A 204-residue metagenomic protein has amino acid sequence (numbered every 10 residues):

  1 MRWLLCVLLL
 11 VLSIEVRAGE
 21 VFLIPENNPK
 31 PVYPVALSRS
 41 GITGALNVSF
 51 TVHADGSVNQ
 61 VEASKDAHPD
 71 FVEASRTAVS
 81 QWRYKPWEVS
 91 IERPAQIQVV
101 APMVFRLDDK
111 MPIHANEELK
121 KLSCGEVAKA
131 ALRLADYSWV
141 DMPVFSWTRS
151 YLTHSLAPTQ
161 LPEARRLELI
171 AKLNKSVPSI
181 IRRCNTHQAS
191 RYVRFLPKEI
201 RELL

Functional and structural regions predicted by a protein language model:
M1-L4: Positively charged n-region of N-terminal signal peptides that target proteins for export
S13-E15: N-terminal signal peptide c-region/cleavage motif recognized by signal peptidases
A18-V48, A74-P112, G125, P143-V144 (+2 more regions): Short proline/glycine- and basic residue-enriched helix-capping loop/turn segments at helix->loop/beta transitions
L37, I42-A67, V79, S155: Short tight loops/turns at secondary-structure junctions
G41, S64, H68-V72, Q96 (+3 more regions): Solvent-exposed, acidic/flexible segments
D108-S150: Charged, amphipathic alpha-helical linkers/stalks
E168-L204: C-terminal non-catalytic accessory extensions
